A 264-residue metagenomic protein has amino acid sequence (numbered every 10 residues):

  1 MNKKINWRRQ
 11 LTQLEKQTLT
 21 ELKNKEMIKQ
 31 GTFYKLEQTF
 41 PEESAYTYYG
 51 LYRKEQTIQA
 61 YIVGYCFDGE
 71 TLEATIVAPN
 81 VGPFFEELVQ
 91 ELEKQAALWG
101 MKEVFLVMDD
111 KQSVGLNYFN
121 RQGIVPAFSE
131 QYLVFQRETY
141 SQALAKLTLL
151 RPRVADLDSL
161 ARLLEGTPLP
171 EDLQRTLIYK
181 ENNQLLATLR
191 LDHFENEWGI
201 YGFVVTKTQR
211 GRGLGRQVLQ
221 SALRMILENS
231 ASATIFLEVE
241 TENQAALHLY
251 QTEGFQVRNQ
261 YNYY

Functional and structural regions predicted by a protein language model:
M1-K35, E130, Y140-P168: Short amphipathic alpha-helix that is part of the acyltransferase structural core
E26-K54, A161-R190: Active-site rim helix/loop that mediates acceptor-substrate recognition in acyltransferases
Y34-E87, L189-W198: Conserved donor-binding loop and adjoining core beta-sheet/short helix segment in diverse acyl/aminoacyl transferases
G82-K94, V205, G211-R224, L247-T252: Conserved acetyl-CoA-binding loop-helix of GNAT-fold acetyltransferases
A97-D109, I226-E238: Conserved GNAT acetyl-CoA-binding A-motif
L106-V114, F236-L247, Y263-Y264: Conserved beta-strand-loop-alpha-helix junction that forms the acyl-donor binding cleft
G115-N120, I124, Y250, F255: Conserved active-site tyrosine of GNAT-family acetyltransferases
V125-E138, E238, Q256-Y264: Conserved catalytic-core motifs of GNAT/GCN5-like acyltransferases
